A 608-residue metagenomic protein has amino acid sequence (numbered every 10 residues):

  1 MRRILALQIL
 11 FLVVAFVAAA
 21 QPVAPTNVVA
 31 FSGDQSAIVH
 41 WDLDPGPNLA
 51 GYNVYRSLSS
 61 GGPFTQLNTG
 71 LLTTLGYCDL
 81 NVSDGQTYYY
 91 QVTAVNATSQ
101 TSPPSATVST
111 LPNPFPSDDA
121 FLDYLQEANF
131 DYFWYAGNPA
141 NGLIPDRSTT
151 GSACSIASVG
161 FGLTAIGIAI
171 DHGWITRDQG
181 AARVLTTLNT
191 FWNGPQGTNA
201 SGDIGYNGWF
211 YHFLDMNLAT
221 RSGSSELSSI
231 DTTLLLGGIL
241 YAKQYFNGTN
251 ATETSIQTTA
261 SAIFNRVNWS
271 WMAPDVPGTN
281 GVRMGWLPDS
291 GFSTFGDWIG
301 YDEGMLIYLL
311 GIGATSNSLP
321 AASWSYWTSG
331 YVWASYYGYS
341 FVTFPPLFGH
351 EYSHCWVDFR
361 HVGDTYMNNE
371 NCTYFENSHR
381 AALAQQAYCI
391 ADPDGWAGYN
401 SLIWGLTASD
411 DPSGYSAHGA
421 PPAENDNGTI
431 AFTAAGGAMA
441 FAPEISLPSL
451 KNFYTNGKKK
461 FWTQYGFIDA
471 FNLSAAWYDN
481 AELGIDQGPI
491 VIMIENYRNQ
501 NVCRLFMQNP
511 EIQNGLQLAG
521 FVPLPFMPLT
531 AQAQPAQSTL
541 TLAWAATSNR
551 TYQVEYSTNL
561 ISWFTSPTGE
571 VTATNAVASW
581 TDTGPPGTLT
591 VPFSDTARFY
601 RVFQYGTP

Functional and structural regions predicted by a protein language model:
M1-I4: Positively charged n-region of N-terminal signal peptides that target proteins for export
A6-A15: Bacterial N-terminal signal peptides
A20-A50, D84, N96-P116, P528-A536 (+1 more regions): Pro/Thr/Ser/Gly-rich low-complexity, intrinsically disordered linker/stalk tracts
N27-V28, P525-P608: Short, composition-biased motifs enriched in small/polar/acidic residues
D42-P63, T547-E555: Solvent-exposed loop/turn segments flanking beta-strands in beta-repeat/beta-sandwich domains
A50-G85, A97-V108, S562-V591: Recognizes extended acidic, P/S/T-rich segments that occur within or adjacent to Ig-like beta-sandwich modules
D79-Q100, D595-A597, F603-G606: Beta-strand-rich modules
T110-P525: Ser/Thr/Asn(+Pro)-rich, low-complexity disordered segments
